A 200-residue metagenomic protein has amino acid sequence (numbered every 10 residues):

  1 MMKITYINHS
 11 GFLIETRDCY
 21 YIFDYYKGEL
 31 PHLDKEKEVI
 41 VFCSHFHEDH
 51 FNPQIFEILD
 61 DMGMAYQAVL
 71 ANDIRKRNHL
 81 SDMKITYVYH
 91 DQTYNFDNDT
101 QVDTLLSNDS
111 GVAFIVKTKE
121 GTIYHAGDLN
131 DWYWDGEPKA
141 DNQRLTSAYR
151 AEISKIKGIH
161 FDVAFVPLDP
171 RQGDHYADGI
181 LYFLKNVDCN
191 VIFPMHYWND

Functional and structural regions predicted by a protein language model:
M1-E36, K84-H160: Core dinuclear metal-dependent hydrolase active-site scaffold
Y20-Y21, I40, V163, V191: Short, Asp-centered acidic motifs that coordinate Mg2+ and/or phosphate in catalytic or ligand-binding sites
Y25-K27, H45-F46, D73, S107 (+3 more regions): Active-site metal-binding loops of divalent metal-dependent hydrolases
K27-D73, S154-F165: Active-site metal-binding motif and surrounding structural segment of the metallo-beta-lactamase
H32-L33, F51-Q54, N78-L80, D135-G136 (+1 more regions): Short glycine-/acidic-enriched loop or helix-start segments at secondary-structure transitions that form or flank
K37, I55-I58, M83-K84, P138-D141 (+1 more regions): Short, glycine/charged-enriched secondary-structure capping and boundary segments
D73-L80, D200: Short, charged/polar "capping" segments at the starts of alpha-helices and the immediately preceding loops
W134-D200: Cap/insert and terminal regions of metallo-dependent hydrolase folds
